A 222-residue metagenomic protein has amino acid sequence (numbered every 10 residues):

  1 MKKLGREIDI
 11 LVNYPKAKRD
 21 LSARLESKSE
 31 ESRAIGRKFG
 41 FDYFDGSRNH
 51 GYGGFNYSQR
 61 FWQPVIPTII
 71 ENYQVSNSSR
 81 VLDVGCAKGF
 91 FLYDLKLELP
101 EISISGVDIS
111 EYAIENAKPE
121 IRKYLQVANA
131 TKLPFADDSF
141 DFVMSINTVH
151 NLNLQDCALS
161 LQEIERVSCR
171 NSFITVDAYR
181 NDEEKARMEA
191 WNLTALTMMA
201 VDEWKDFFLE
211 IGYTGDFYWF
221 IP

Functional and structural regions predicted by a protein language model:
M1-Y73, S78-P134, L152-L159, E163 (+2 more regions): Class I (Rossmann-like) S-adenosyl-L-methionine-dependent methyltransferase catalytic domain, capturing the SAM-binding
M144: A conserved beta-strand element that flanks and buttresses the S-adenosyl-L-methionine
T148: Hydrophobic adenine-recognition pocket in adenosine-nucleotide-binding enzymes
